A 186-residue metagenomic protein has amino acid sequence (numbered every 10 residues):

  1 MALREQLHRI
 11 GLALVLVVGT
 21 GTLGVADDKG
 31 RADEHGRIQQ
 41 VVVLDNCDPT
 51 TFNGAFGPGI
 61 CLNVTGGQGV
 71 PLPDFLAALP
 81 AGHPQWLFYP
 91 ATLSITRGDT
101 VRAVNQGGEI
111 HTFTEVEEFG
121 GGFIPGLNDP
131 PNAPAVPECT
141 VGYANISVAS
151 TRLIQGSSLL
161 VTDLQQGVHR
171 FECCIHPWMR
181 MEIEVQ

Functional and structural regions predicted by a protein language model:
M1, G21-L23, T96: Extended alpha-helical regions
A2-G11: Bacterial N-terminal signal peptides that target proteins for export
Q6, V17-G19, G98: Short intrinsically disordered, low-complexity segments
G11-G21: Bacterial N-terminal signal peptides
V25-Q186: Extracytoplasmic copper-binding redox domains, predominantly the cupredoxin/blue-copper superfamily
